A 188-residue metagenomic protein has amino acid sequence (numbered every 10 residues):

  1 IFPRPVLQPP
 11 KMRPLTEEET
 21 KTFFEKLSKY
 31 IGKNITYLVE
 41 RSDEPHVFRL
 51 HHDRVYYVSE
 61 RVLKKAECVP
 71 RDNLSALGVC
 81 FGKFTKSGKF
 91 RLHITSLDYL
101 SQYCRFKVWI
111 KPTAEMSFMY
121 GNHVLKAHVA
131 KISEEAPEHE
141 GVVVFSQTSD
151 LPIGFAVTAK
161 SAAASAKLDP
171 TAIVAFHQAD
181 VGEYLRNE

Functional and structural regions predicted by a protein language model:
F2-E188: Accessory RNA 3′-end/elbow-binding domains used by RNA modification enzymes
